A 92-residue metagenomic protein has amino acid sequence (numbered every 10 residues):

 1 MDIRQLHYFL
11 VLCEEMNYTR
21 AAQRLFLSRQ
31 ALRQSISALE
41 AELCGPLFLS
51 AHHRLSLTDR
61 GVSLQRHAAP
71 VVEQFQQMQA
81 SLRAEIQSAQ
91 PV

Functional and structural regions predicted by a protein language model:
D2-Y8, R29, G61, A68: The N-cap/first-turn positions of alpha helices within or immediately adjacent to helix-turn-helix DNA-binding domains
F9, S37, E42: Short, basic/aromatic recognition patches that contact phosphate-bearing ligands
L12-A31: Short helix-boundary/capping micro-motifs
Q23, A41, V62: Alpha-helical residues within the helix-turn-helix
S28, S35-A38: Residues within the DNA-recognition helix of helix-turn-helix
E40-L57: A short LG(V/I)-centered, amphipathic sequence patch enriched for acidic residue(s) preceding the LG motif
R60-Q77, E85: Short, solvent-exposed amphipathic helices
R83-V92: Interdomain hinge and pocket-entrance segments immediately C-terminal to HTH DNA-binding domains
